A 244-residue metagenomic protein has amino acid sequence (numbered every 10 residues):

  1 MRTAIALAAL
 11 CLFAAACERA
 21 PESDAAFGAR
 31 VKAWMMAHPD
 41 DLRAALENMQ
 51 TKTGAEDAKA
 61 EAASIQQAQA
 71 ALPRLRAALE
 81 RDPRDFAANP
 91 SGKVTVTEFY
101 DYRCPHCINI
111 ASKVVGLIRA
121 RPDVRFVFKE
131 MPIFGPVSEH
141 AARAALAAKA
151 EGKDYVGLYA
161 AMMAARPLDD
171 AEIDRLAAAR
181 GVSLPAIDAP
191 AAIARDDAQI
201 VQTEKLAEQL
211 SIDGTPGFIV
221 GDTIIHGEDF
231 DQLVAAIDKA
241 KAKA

Functional and structural regions predicted by a protein language model:
R2-A8: Sec-dependent signal peptide recognition, specifically the positively charged N-region followed immediately by
I5, R19-W34, K52, A178-A244: C-terminal cap of thioredoxin/glutaredoxin-like
F13-A16: C-terminal motif of bacterial Sec signal peptides marking the signal peptidase cleavage site
D24-A78: Extracytoplasmic c-type cytochrome modules immediately beyond a signal peptide or single-pass transmembrane anchor
R76-V94, I118-R119: A short beta-strand-turn-helix
T97, I108-A179, E208, I212-D213: Structural alpha/beta surface segment adjacent to cysteine/selenocysteine redox centers across thiol/disulfide enzymes
Y100-R103, G214: Short pre-active-site segment immediately N-terminal to redox-active cysteine/selenocysteine motifs in thiol-based
C104-I110, G217-I219: The canonical Cys-X-X-Cys-His
